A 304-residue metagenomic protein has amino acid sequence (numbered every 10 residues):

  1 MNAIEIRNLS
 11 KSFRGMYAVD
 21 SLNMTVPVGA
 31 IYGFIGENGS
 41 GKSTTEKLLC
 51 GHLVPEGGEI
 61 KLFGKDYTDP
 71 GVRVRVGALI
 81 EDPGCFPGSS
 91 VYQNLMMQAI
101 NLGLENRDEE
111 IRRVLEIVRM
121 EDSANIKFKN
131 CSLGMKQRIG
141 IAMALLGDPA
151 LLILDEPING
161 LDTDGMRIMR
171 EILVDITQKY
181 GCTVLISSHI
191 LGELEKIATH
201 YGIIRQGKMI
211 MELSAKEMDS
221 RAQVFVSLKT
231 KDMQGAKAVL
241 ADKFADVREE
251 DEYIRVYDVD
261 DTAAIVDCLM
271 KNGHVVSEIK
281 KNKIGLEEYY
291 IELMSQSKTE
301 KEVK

Functional and structural regions predicted by a protein language model:
G58-V72: Conserved ABC transporter NBD signature motif
M96, I100-S123: Conserved ABC ATPase "signature" region
L152-E156: Catalytic Walker B motif of ABC-type/P-loop ATPase nucleotide-binding domains
R167-K179: Helical segment within the ABC ATPase nucleotide-binding domain
V224-L293: Short, charged/small-residue-rich alpha-helical element at the C-terminal edge of ABC transporter nucleotide-binding
